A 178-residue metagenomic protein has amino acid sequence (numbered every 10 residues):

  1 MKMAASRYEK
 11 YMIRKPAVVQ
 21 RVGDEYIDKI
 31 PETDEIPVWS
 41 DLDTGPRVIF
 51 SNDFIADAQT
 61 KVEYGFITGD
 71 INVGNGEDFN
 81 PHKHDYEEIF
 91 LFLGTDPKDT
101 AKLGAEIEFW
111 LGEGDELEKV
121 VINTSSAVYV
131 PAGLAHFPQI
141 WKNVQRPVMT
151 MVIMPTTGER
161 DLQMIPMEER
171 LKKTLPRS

Functional and structural regions predicted by a protein language model:
M1-F79: A short, N-terminal "cap"/entry segment at the start of jelly-roll beta-barrel domains of the cupin/DSBH fold
K2-V22, Q139-S178: Double-stranded beta-helix
Q59-K61, Y86-F90, G104-E106, A135 (+1 more regions): Extracellular structured ligand-interaction cores
G65-G94, A105-I107: Short basic alpha-helical hairpin corresponding to helix-turn-helix/winged-helix-like nucleic-acid-binding
G74-H84, T100-K102, K119-V121, Q139-W141: Short histidine-centered beta-strand/loop micro-motifs that create catalytic or ligand/metal-coordination sites
P81-H82, E106-F109, I165-K173: Short intrinsically disordered coil segments
F92-N123, L162-Q163: A short beta-strand-loop-beta hairpin characteristic of the jelly-roll/cupin
E113, K119-W141: Conserved metal-binding segment of the jelly-roll/cupin
